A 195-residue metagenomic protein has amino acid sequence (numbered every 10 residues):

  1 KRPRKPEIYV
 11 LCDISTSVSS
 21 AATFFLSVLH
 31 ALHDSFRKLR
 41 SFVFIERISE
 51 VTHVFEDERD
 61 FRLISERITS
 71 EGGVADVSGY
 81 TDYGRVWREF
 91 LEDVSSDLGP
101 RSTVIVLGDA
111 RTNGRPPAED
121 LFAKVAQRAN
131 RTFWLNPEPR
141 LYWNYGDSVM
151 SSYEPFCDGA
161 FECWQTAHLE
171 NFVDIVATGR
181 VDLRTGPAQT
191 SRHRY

Functional and structural regions predicted by a protein language model:
K1-I8, S19, T23, S27 (+1 more regions): Acidic, polar low-complexity linker/tail segments
Y9-A22, I48, R111-G114: Short acidic, Gly/Ser-rich segments with clustered Asp/Glu that frequently serve as metal-coordination loops in enzyme
V10, S41-V43, V104-V106, W134: Structural beta-sheet core signal
V43-T69: Short beta-strand-loop
F44-E46, D109, P137: Cofactor-binding loop segments of dinucleotide-utilizing enzymes, especially the Rossmann-like FAD- and NAD(P)+-binding
R62-S102, P139, Y145: Von Willebrand factor
G84-R131, E162, I175-V176, R180-L183: Exposed acidic/Ser/Thr-rich ligand/metal-binding surfaces
A123-Y195: Von Willebrand factor type A / integrin I
